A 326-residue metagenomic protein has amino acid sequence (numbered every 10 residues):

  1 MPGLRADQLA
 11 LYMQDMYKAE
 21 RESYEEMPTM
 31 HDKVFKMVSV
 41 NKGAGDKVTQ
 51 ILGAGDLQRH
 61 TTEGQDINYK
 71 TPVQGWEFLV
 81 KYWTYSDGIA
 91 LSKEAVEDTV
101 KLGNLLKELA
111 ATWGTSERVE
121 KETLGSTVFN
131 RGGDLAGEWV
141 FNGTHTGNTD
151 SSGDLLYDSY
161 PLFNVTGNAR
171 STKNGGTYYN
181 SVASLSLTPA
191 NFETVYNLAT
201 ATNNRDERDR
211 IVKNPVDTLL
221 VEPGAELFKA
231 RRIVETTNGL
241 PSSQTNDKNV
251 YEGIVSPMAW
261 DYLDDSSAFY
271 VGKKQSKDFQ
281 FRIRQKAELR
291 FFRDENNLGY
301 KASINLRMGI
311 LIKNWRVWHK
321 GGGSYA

Functional and structural regions predicted by a protein language model:
M1-M27: N-terminal alpha-helical "arm" segments
P2-A10, S39-V48, D66-N68, V80 (+4 more regions): Short low-complexity stretches enriched in small and charged residues
P2-D7, T149-D209, K213-T218, P223-A326: Sequence/fold signature of self-assembling virion shell proteins
A10, K18-A19, V73, N204 (+1 more regions): Short alpha-helical segments and helix-capping/turn motifs at coil-helix boundaries
E25-Y85: Assembly/oligomerization interface modules of large self-assembling protein complexes
D56, D66, L79, T115-W139 (+4 more regions): Signature of extracytoplasmic/envelope-associated structural regions
E77-G137, L219-L220, Y300-I304: Long, contiguous amphipathic alpha-helices that act as assembly "spine/axial" helices in icosahedral shell and virion
T99-E108, R131-G153, D206-R208, K213: Intrinsically disordered, low-complexity coil segments
